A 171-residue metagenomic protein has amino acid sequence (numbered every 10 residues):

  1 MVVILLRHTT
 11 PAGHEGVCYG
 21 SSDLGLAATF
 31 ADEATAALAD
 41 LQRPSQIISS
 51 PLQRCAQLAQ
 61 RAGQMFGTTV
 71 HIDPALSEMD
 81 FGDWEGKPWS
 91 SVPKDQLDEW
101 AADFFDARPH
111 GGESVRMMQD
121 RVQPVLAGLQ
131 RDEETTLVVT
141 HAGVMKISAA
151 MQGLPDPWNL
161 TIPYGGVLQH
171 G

Functional and structural regions predicted by a protein language model:
V2-F66, E113: Active-site-proximal alpha-helix that buttresses catalytic centers in soluble enzyme cores
V3-I4, S45, D132-T140: Generic beta-sheet signal
A12, C55-A56, E78-D80, V144-I147: Short, active-site-adjacent cap segments at secondary-structure transitions
T35-A39, Q119, Q123-Q130: Generic structural signal for well-ordered alpha-helical scaffold segments
S49-S50, D120, V139-T140: Short beta-strand scaffold positions
R61, I147-M151: Active-site signature of alpha/beta-hydrolase-fold catalytic machinery across serine- and Asp/Cys-nucleophile hydrolases
Q64-R121: Phosphate-handling substructures
P155-G171: Domain-level recognition of soluble alpha/beta enzyme cores, biased toward histidine phosphatases/phosphomutases
